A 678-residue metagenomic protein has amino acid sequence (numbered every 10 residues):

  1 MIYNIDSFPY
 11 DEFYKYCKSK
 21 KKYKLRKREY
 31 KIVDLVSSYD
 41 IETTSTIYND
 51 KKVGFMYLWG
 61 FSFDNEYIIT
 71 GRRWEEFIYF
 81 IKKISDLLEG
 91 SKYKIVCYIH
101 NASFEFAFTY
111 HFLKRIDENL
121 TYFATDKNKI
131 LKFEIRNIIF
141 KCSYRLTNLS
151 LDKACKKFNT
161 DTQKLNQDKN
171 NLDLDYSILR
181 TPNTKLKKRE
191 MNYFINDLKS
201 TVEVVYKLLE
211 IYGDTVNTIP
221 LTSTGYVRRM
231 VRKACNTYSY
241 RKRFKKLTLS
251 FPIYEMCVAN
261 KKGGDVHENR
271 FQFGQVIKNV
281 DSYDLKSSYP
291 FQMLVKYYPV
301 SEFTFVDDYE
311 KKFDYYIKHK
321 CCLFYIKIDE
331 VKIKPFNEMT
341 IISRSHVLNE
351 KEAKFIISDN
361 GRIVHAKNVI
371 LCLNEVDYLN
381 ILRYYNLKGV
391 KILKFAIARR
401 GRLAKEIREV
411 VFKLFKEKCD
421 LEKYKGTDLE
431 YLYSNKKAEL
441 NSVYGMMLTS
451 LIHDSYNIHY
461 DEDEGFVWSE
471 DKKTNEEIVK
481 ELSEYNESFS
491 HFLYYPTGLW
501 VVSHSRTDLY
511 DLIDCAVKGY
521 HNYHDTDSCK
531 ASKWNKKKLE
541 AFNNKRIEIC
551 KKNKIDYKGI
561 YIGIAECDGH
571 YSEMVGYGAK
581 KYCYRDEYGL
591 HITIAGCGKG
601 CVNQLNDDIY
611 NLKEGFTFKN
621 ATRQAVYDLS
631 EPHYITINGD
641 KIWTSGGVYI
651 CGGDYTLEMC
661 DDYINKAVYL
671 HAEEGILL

Functional and structural regions predicted by a protein language model:
M1-S37: N-terminal accessory regions of nucleic-acid-interacting proteins
E29-I32, V36-S38, I47, K51-L678: Conserved acidic
T44: Conserved Rossmann-like nucleotide-cofactor binding loop
